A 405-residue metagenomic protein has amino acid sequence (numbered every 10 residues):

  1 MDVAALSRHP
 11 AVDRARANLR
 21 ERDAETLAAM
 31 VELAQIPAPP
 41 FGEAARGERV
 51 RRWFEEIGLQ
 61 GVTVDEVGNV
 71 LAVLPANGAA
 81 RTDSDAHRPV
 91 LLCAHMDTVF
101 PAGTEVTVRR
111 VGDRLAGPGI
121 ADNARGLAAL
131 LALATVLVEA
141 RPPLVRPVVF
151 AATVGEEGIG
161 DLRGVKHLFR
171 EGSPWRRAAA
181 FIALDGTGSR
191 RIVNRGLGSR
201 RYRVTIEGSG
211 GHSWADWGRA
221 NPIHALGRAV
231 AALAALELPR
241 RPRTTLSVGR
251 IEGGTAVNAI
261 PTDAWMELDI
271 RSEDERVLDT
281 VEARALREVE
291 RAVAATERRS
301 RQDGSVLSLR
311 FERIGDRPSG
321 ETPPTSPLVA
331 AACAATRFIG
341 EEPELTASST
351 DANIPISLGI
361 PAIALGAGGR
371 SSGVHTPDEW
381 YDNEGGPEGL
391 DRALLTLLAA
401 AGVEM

Functional and structural regions predicted by a protein language model:
M1-R14, Q35, W214, P222-M405: Metal-dependent amide/peptide-bond hydrolase catalytic core, centered on the "pita-bread" metallohydrolase fold
A5-L115: Acidic/His- and Gly-rich active-site-bordering loop/insert found across diverse amide/peptide-bond hydrolases
R20, T104, R190-R195, G253-N258 (+1 more regions): Short beta-strand/turn micro-motifs at beta-sheet edges
L74, I206, I270-S272: Hydrophobic beta-strand positions in extracellular immunoglobulin-like domains
C93-A94, A151-T153, F181-D185, T205-E207 (+1 more regions): Short beta-strand segments
M96-R110, R195-T205, A334, I363 (+1 more regions): Acidic-glycine-rich active-site phosphate/pyrophosphate-binding loop
V106-G119, E207-G211, R337, V374-P377: Glycine/charged-rich beta-loop-alpha catalytic/anionic-binding loops adjacent to active sites
R114, G119-L197, P239, N258 (+1 more regions): Acidic/histidine-rich catalytic neighborhood of metal-dependent amide-processing enzymes
